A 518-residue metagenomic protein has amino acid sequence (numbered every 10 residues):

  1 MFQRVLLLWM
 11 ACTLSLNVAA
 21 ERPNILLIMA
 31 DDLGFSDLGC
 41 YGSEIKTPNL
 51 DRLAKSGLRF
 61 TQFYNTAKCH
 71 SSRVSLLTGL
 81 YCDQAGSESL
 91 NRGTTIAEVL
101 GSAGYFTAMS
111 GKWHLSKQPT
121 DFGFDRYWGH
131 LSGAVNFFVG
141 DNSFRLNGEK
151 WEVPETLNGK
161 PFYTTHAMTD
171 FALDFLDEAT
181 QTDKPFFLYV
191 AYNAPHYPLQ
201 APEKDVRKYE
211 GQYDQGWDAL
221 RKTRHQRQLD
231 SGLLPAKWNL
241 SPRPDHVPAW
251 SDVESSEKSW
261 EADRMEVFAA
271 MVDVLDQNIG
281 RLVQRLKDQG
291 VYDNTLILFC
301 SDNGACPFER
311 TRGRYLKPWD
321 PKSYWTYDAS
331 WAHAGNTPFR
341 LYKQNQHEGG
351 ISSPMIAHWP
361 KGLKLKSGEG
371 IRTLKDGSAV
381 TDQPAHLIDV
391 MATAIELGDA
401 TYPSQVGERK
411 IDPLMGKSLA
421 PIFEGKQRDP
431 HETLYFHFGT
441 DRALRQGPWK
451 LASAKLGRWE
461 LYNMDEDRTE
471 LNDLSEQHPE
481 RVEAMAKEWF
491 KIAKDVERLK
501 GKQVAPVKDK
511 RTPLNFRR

Functional and structural regions predicted by a protein language model:
M1-L6: Bacterial N-terminal signal peptides that target proteins for export
T13-S15: N-terminal signal peptide c-region/cleavage motif recognized by signal peptidases
A19-K455, W459, M464-K487, K491-K494 (+1 more regions): Formylglycine-dependent sulfatase
